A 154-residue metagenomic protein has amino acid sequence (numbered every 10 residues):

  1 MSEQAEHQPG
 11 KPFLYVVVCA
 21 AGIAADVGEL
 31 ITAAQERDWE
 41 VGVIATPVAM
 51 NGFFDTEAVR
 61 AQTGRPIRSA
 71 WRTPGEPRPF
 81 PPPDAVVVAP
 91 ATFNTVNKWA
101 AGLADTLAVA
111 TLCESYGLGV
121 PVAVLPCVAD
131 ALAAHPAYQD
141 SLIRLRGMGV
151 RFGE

Functional and structural regions predicted by a protein language model:
M1-E154: A cross-family phosphate/adenosyl-ligand binding-site feature
